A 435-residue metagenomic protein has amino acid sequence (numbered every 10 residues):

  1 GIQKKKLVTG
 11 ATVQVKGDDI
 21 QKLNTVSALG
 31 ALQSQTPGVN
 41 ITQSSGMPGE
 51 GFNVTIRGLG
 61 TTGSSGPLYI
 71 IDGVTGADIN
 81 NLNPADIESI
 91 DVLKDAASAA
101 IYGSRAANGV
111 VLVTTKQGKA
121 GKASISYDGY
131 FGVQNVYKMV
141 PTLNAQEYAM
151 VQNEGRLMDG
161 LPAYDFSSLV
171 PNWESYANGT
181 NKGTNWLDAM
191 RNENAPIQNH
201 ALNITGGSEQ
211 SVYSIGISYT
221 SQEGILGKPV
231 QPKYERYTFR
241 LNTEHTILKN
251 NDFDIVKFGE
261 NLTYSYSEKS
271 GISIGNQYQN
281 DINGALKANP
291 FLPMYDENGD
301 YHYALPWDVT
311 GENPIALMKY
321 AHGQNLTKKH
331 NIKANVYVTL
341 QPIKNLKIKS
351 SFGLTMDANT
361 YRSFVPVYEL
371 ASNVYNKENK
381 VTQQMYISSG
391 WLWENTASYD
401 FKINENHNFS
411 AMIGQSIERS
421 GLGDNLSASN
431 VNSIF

Functional and structural regions predicted by a protein language model:
G1-K249, D254-F258, K333, S427: Short, small/polar-rich motifs associated with maturation and membrane association, primarily at protein termini
A120-G183, G227-Y234, T238, N242-N331 (+2 more regions): Surface-exposed loop/interface segments of Gram-negative outer-membrane beta-barrel transport/assembly proteins
L346: An active-site-proximal structural segment forming one wall of the substrate-binding cleft that immediately precedes
